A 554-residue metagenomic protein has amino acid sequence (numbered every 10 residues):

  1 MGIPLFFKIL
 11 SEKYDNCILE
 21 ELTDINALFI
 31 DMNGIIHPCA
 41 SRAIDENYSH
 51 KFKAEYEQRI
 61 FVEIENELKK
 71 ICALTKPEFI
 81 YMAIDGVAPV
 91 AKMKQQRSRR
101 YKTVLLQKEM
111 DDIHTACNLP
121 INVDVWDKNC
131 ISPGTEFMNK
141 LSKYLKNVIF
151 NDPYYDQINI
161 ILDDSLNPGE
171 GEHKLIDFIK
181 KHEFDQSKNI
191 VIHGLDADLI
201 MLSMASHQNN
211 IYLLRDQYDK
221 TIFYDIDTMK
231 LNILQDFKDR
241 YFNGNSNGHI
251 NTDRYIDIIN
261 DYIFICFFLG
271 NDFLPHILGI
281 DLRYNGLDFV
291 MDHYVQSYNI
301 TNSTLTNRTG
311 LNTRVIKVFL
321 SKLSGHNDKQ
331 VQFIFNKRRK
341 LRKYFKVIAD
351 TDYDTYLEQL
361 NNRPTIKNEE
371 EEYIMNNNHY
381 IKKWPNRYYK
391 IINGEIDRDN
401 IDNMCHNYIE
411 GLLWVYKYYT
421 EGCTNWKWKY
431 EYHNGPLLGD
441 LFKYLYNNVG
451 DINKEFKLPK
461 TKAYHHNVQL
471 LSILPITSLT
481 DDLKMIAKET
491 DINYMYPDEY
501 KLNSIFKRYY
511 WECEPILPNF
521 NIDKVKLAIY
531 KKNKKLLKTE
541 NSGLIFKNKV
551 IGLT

Functional and structural regions predicted by a protein language model:
M1-T554: Noncatalytic, typically N-terminal accessory segments of nucleic acid-processing enzymes and closely related
